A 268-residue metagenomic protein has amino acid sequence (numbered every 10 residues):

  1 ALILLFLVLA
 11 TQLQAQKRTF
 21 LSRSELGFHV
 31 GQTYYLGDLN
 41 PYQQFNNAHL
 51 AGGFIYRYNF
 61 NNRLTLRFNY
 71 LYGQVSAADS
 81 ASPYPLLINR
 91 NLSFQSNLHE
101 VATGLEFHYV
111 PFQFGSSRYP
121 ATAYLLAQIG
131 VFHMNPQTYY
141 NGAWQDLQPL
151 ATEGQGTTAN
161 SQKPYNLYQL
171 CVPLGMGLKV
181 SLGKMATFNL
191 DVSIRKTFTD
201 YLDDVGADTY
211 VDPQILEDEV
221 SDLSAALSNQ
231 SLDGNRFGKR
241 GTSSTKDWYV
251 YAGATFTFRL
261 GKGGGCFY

Functional and structural regions predicted by a protein language model:
Q16-N59, P136, D247-G264: Short glycine/proline- and aromatic-enriched beta-strand/turn motifs that initiate or cap beta-hairpins
L21-R23, N59-R63, P120-T122, G183-M185: Strand-connecting loop/turn motifs
S22, N46-L50, N97-V101, A121 (+2 more regions): Residues that define the transmembrane beta-barrel architecture of outer-membrane proteins
F28-Q32, F54-Y58, T103-Y109, A127-V131 (+3 more regions): Residues on the lipid-exposed face of transmembrane beta-strands in outer-membrane beta-barrel proteins
L36-Y42, L86-Q95, F112, T158-P164 (+1 more regions): Extracellular loop and loop/strand-boundary signature of outer-membrane beta-barrel proteins
R63-L66, Q113, K184-F188, K262-G265: Repeated loop/turn-to-beta-strand initiation elements of outer-membrane beta-barrel proteins
L64, N69-P149: Gram-negative (and chloroplast) outer-membrane scaffold detector with strong preference for beta-barrel transmembrane
G130-T245: Outer-membrane beta-barrel transmembrane domain signature
